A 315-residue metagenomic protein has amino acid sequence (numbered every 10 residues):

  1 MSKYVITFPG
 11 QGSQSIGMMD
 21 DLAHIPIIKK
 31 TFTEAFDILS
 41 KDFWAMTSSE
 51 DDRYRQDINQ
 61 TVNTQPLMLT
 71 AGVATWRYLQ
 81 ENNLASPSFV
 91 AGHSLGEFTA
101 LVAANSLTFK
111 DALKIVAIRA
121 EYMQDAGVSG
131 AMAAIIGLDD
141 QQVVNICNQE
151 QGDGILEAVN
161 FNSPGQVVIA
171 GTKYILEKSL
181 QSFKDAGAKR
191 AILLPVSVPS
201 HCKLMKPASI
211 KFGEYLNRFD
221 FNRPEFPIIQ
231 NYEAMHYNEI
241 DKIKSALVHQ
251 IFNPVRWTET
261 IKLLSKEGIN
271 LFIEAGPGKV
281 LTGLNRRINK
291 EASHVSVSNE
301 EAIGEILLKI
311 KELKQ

Functional and structural regions predicted by a protein language model:
S2-V143, L271-E301: FabD-like malonyl-/acyl-CoA
Q11-S13, D37-K41, E50, A104-F252: Alpha/beta catalytic cores of group-transfer enzymes, especially the acyltransferase/condensing modules of polyketide
A23-H24, Q149-Q151, K184-A186, R287-K290 (+1 more regions): Short, solvent-exposed amphipathic alpha-helical segments in soluble enzyme and RNA/protein-processing domains
L194-S197, S265, S298: Short glycine-rich catalytic loops that host catalytic nucleophiles or stabilize transition states across multiple
E233, S293-K314: Short, flexible loop segments at boundaries between secondary-structure elements
F252-I269: A short, acidic, amphipathic alpha-helical segment used as a generic capping/interface helix at domain edges
